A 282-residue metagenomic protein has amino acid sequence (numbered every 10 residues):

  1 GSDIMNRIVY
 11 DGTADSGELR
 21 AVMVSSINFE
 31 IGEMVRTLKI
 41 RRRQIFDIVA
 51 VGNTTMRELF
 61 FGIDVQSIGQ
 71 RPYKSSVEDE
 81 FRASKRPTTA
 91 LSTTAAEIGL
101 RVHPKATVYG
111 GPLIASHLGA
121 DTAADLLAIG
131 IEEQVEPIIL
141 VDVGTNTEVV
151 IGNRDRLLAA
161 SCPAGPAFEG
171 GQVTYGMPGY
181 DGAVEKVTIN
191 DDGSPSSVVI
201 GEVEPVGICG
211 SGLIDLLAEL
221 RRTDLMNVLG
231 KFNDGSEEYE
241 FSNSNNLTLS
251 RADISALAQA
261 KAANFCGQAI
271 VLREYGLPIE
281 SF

Functional and structural regions predicted by a protein language model:
S2-I40, D47-V49, M56-D142, E148-F282: Helical "lid/coupling" subdomains associated with nucleotide-phosphate turnover
